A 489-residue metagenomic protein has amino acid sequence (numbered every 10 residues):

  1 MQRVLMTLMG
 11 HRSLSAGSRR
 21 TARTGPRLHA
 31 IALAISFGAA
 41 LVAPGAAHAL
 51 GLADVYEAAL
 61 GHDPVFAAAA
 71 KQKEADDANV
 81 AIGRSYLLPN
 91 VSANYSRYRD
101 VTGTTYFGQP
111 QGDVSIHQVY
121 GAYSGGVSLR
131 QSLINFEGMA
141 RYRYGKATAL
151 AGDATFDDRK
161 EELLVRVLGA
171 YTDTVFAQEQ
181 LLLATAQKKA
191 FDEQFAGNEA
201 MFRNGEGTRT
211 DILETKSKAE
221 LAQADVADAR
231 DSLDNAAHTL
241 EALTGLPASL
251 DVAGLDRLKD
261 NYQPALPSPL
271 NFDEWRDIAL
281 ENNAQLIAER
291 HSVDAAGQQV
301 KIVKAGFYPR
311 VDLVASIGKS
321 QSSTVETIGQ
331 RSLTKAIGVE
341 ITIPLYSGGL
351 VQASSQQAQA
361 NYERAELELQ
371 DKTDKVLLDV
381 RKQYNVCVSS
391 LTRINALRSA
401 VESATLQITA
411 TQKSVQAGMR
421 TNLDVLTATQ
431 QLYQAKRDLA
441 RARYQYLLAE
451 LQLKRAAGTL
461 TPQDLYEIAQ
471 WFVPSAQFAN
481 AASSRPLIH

Functional and structural regions predicted by a protein language model:
T7, H11, R19, E162-I278 (+4 more regions): Periplasmic alpha-helical coiled-coil/stalk elements that build and connect Gram-negative outer-membrane
R23-T24, D438-H489: Acidic, low-complexity, intrinsically disordered peripheral segments
A43-P44: N-terminal signal peptide c-region/cleavage motif recognized by signal peptidases
A47-S96, T102, L255-V293, L345 (+3 more regions): Bacterial Sec-pathway N-terminal export signals of envelope proteins
A67, N90-Q109, V119, S132-D158 (+5 more regions): Small/polar (Gly/Ser/Thr/Ala-rich) solvent-exposed segments that form structured loops/beta-strands/short helices used
A68-G83, R159, L163-L182, E193 (+5 more regions): Amphipathic alpha-helical coiled-coil segments
R97, V127-Q131, L240, V339-I343 (+1 more regions): Residues on the lipid-exposed face of transmembrane beta-strands in outer-membrane beta-barrel proteins
Y123-V127, W275, K335-I341: Hydrophobic, lipid-facing positions within transmembrane beta-strands of outer-membrane proteins
